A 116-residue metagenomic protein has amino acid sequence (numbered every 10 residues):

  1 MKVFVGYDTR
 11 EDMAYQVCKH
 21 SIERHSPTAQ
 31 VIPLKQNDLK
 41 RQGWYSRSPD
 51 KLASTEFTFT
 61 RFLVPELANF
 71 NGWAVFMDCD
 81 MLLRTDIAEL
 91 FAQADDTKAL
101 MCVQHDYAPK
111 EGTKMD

Functional and structural regions predicted by a protein language model:
M1-D116: Glycosyltransferase catalytic domains, chiefly GT-A lineage
